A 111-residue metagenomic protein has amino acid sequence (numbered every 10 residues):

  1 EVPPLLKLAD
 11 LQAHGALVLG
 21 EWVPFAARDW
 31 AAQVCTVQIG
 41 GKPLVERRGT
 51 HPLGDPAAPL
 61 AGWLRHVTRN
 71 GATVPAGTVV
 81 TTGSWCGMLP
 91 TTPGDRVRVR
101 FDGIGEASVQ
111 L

Functional and structural regions predicted by a protein language model:
E1-D55, A61, R69, P90 (+2 more regions): Catalytic-core "active-site belt" of small-molecule-metabolizing enzymes, emphasizing His/Asp/Glu-rich regions
P59-T92: A conserved acidic, glycine/proline-rich C-terminal tail/linker
R98-R100: Structural signature of FAD isoalloxazine-binding scaffolds in flavoprotein oxidoreductases
D102-I104: Beta-strand-rich extracellular modules
